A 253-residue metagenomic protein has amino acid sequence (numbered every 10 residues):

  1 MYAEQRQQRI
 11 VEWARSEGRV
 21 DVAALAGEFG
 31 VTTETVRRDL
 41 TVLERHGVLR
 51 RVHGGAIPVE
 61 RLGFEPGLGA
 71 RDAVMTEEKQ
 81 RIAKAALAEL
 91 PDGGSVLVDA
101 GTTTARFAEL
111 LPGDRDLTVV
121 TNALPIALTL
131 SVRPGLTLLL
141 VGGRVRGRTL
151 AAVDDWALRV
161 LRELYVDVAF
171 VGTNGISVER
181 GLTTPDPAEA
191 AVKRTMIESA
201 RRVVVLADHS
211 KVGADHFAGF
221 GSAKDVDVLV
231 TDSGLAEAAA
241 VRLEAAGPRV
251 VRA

Functional and structural regions predicted by a protein language model:
Y2-A100, A108-V120, L124-I126, S131-G135: HTH-adjacent hinge/linker in prokaryotic transcriptional regulators
Y2-L25, G30, R45, A127-A253: Conserved phosphate- and dinucleotide-binding cores of soluble alpha/beta proteins, encompassing both enzyme active
T104: Conserved SAM/SAH-binding loop
